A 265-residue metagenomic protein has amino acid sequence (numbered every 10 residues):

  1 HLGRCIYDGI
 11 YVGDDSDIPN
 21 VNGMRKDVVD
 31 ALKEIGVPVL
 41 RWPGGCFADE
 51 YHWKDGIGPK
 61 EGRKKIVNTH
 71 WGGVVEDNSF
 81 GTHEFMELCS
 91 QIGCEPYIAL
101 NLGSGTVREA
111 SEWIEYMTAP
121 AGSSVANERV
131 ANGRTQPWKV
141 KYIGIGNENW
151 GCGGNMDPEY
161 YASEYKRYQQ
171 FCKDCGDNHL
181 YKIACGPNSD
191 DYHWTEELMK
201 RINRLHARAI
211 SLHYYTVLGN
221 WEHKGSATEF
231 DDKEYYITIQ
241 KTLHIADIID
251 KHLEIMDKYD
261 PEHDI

Functional and structural regions predicted by a protein language model:
H1-A209, K241-I265: Non-catalytic accessory regions flanking glycosidase/transglycosidase catalytic cores in CAZymes
G151, W221-I239, E262-I265: Active-site clefts of carbohydrate-active enzymes
A207, L212-N220: Anion-binding catalytic surfaces of enzymes that hydrolyze or transfer phosphate/sulfate esters
